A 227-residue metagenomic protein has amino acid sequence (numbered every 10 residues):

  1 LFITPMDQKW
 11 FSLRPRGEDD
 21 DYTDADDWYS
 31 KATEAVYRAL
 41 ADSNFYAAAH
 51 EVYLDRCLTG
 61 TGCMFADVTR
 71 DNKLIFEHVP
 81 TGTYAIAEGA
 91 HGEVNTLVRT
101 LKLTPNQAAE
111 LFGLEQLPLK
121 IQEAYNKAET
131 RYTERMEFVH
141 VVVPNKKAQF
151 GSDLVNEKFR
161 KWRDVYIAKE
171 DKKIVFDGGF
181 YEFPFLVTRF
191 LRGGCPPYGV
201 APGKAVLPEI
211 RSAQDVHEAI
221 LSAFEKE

Functional and structural regions predicted by a protein language model:
L1-E227: Extended alpha-helical, oligomerization-prone segments that build pores/tubes and scaffolds
